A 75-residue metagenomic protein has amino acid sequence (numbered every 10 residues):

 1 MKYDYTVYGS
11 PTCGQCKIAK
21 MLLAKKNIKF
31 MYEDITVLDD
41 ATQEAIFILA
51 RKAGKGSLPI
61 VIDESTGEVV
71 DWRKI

Functional and structural regions predicted by a protein language model:
M1-E33: Local sequence-structure signature of Cys/Sec-based thiol-disulfide redox active-site neighborhoods
V7, I35, L58-I62: Hydrophobic aliphatic residue packing
G14-K17, A41, V70: Residues that form or flank phosphate/diphosphate-binding pockets in enzymes that use nucleotide phosphates
A19-M21, N27, T42-L49, I75: General "foldedness" signal
A24, I48, K52, E64-T66: Polar/charged alpha-helical tracts
F30, G56-S57: Residue-level detector of short coil/turn "hinge" positions at structural boundaries
I35-K55: Thioredoxin-like thiol-disulfide oxidoreductase module
S57, I62-I75: Non-catalytic, surface beta->alpha helical segment in thiol-disulfide oxidoreductase systems
